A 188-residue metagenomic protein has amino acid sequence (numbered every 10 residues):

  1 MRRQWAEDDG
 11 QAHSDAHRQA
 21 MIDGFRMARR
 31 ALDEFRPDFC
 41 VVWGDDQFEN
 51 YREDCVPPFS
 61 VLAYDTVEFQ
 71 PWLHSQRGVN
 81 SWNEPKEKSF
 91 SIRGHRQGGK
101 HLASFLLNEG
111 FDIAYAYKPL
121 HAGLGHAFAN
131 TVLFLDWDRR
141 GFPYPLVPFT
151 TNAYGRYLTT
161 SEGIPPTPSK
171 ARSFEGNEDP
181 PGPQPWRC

Functional and structural regions predicted by a protein language model:
M1-C188: Active-site histidine-anchored catalytic micro-motif
